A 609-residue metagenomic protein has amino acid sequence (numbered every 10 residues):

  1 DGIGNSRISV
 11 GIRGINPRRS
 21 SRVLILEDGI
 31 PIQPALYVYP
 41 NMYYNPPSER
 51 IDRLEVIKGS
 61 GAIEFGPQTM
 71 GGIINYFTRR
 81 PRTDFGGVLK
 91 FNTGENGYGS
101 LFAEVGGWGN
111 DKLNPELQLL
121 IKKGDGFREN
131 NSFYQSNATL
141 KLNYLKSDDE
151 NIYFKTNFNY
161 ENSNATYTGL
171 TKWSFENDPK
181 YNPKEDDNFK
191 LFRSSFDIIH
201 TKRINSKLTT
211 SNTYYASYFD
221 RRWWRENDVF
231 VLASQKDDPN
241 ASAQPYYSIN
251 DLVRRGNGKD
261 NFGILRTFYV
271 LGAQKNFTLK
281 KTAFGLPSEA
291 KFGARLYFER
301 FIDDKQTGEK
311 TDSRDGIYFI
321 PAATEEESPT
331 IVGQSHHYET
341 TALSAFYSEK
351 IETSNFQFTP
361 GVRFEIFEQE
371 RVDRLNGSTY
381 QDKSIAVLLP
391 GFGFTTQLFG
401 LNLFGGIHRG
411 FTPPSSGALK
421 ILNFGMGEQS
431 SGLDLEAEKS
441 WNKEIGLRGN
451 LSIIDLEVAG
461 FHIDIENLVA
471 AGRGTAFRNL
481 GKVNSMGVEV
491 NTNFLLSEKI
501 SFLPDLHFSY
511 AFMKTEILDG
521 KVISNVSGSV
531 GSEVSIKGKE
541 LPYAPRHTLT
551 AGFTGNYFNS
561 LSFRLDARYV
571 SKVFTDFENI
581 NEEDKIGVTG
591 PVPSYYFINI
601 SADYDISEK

Functional and structural regions predicted by a protein language model:
D1-I30, P34: Extracytoplasmic beta-strand/coil segments of soluble accessory domains associated with Gram-negative outer-membrane
I30-K58: Short acidic/polar hinge/loop motifs at secondary-structure boundaries that mediate gating or recognition
G86, T93-K123, R128-N164, N188-S206: Transmembrane beta-barrel wall of Gram-negative outer-membrane proteins
F91-E95, I121-D125, F158-N162, A216-R222 (+13 more regions): Transmembrane beta-strands of outer-membrane beta-barrel pores
A103-G106, R203, T209-R225, N402-G406 (+3 more regions): Membrane-embedded beta-barrel scaffold of Gram-negative outer-membrane proteins
D148-N157, L191-D373, Q397, E457 (+1 more regions): Face-selective signature of the C-terminal outer-membrane beta-barrel domain
N162-E176, E368-D373, D382, F394-E444 (+4 more regions): Surface-exposed extracellular loop regions of Gram-negative outer-membrane beta-barrel proteins, predominantly
F277-T278, F284, E352-N355, N450-D455 (+2 more regions): Gram-negative outer-membrane beta-barrel transporters
